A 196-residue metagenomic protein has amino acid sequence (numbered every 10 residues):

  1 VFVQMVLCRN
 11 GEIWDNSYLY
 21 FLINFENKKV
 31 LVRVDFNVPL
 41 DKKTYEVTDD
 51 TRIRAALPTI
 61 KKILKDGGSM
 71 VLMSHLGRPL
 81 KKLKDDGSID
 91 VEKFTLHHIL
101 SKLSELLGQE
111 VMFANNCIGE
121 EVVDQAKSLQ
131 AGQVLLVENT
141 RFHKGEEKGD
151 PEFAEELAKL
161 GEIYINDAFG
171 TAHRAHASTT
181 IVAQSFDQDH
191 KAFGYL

Functional and structural regions predicted by a protein language model:
F2-L196: Active-site loop-to-helix "anion-binding N-cap" substructures in soluble metabolic enzymes
